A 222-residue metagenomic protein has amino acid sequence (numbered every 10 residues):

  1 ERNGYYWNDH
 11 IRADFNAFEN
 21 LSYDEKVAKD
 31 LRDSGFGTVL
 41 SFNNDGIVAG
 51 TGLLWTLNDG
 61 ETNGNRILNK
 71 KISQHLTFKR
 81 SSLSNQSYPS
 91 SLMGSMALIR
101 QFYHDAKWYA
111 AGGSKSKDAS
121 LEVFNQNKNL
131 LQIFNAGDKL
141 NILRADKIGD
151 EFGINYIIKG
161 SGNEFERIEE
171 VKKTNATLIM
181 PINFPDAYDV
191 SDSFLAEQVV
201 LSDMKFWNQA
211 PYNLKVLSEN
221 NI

Functional and structural regions predicted by a protein language model:
E1-E19, D33: Replace "His-x-His-based motif
R2-G4, S116-K117, Y188-D189: Short, flexible segments with low predicted structural confidence
D9-I11, Q126-K128, S218: A short, polar/charged loop/turn motif at coil->beta-strand junctions and beta-hairpin connectors
A13-N16, Q132, I154-N155, V199-L201: Short, contiguous strand/loop micro-motifs
F18, N43-L53, D59, N65-S73 (+2 more regions): Active-site-adjacent C-terminal substructures of enzyme catalytic domains
F18-E19, A136, I158, M204: Residue-level marker of alpha-helix boundaries and capping positions
D24-I157: Polyanionic/metal-chelating signatures
K139-N141, G162-E166: Short acidic loop-to-helix transition motifs that present clustered carboxylates
